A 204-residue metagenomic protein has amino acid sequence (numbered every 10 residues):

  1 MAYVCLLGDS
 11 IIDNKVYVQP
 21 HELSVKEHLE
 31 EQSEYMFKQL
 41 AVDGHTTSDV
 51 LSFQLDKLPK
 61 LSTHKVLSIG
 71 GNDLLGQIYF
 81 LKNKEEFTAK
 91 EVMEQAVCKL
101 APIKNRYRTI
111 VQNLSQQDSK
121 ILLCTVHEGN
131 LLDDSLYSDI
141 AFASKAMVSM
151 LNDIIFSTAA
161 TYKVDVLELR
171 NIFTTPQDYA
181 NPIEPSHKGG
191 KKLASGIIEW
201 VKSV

Functional and structural regions predicted by a protein language model:
M1-S48, L55-L61: Serine-esterase "nucleophile elbow" of acetyl-processing enzymes
T47-V50, Q77: Active-site-adjacent loop/helix micro-motif of nuclease/hydrolase catalytic cores
L55-H187, K191-V204: Alpha-helical cap/lid subdomain in secreted, periplasmic, or secretory-pathway luminal O-acyl-processing enzymes
